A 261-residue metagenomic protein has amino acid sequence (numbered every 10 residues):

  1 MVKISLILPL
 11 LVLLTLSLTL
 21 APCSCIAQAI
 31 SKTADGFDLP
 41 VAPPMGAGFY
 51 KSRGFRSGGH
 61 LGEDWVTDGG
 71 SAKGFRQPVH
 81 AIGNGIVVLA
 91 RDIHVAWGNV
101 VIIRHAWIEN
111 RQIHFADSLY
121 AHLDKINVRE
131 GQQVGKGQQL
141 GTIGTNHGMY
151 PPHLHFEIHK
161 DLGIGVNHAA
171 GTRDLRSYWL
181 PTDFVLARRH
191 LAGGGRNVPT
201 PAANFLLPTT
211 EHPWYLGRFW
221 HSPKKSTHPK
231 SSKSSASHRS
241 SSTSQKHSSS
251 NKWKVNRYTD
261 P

Functional and structural regions predicted by a protein language model:
M1-L6: Positively charged n-region of N-terminal signal peptides that target proteins for export
L8-A21: Bacterial N-terminal signal peptides
C23-N99, K136, T145, L180-K225 (+2 more regions): Surface-exposed, glycine-biased beta-strand/turn segments
P43, F55, G69, W107 (+3 more regions): Short, flexible loop/turn elements at secondary-structure junctions
G59-A72, A116-S118, H122, G163-T172: Small beta-barrel nucleic-acid-binding modules, principally OB-folds
G74-R76, I82-N127, P152-E157: Zn2+-dependent peptidoglycan hydrolase active-site motif and core
V101-H105, Q132-F205: Conserved, short, structured surface segments that act as functional micro-motifs
S234-P261: Long, low-complexity, intrinsically disordered segments
